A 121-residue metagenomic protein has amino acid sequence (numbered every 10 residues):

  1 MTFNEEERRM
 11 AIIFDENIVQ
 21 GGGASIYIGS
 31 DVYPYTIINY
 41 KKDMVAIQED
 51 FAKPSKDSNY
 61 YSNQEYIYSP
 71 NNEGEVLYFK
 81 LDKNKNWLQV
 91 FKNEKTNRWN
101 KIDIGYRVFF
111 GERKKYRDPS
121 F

Functional and structural regions predicted by a protein language model:
M1-P34, M44, Q48-F121: Mixed-charge, low-complexity intrinsically disordered regions
